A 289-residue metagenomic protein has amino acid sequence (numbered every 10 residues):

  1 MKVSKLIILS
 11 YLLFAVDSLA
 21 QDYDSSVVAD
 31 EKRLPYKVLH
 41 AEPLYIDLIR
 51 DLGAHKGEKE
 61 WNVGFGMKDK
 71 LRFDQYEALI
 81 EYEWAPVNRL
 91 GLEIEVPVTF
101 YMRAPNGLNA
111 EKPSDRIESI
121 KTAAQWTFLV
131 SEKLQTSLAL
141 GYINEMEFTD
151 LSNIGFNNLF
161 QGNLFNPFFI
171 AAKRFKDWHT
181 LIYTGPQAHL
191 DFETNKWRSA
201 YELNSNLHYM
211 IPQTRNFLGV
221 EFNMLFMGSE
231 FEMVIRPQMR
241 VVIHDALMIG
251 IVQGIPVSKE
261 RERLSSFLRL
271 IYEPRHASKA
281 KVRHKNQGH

Functional and structural regions predicted by a protein language model:
M1-K5: Positively charged n-region of N-terminal signal peptides that target proteins for export
I7-A15: Bacterial N-terminal signal peptides
V16-A20: Sec/Tat signal peptide C-region and signal peptidase I cleavage site
Q21-H289: Transmembrane beta-barrel domains of Gram-negative outer membranes and organellar outer membranes
